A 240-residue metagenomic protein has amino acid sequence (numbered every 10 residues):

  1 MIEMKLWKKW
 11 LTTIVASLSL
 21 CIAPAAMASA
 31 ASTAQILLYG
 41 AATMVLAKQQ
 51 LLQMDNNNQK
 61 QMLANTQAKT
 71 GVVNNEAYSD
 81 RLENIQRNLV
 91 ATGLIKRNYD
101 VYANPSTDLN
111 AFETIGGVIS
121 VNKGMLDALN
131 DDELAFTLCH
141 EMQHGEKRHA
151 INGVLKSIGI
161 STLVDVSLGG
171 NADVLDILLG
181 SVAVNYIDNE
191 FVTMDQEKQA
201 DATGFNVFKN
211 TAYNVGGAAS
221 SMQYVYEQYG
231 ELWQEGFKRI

Functional and structural regions predicted by a protein language model:
M1-I2, L232: Helix-centric, low-specificity signal for extended rod-like, repetitive segments
I2-I14: Bacterial N-terminal signal peptides that target proteins for export
T13-I22: Bacterial N-terminal signal peptides
A25-I240: A Zn2+-metalloprotease active-site environment signal
